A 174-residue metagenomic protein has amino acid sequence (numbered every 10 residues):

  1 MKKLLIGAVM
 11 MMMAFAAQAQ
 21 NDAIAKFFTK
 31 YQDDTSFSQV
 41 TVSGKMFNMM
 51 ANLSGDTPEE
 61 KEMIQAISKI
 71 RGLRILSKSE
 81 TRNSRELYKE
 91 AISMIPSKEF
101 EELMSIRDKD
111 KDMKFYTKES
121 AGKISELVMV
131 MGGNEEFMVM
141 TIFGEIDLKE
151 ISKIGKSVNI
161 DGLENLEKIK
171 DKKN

Functional and structural regions predicted by a protein language model:
M1-I24: Bacterial Sec-dependent N-terminal signal peptides
I24-A91: Early exported N-terminus immediately downstream of N-terminal targeting peptides
D34-F37, S68-I70, K98, D108-D110 (+1 more regions): Extracytoplasmic
A66, I70-L73, M94-K98, I154-S157 (+1 more regions): Structured segments of extracytoplasmic/periplasmic soluble domains in secreted or envelope-associated proteins
N83-K98, M140-F143, I151: Surface-exposed flexible segments
M94-E119, E167-D171: Short Gly/Thr-rich strand-loop-strand
Y116-I151: A short, solvent-exposed beta-edge/loop patch
E145-N174: C-terminal partner/receptor-binding element of secreted or periplasmic proteins
